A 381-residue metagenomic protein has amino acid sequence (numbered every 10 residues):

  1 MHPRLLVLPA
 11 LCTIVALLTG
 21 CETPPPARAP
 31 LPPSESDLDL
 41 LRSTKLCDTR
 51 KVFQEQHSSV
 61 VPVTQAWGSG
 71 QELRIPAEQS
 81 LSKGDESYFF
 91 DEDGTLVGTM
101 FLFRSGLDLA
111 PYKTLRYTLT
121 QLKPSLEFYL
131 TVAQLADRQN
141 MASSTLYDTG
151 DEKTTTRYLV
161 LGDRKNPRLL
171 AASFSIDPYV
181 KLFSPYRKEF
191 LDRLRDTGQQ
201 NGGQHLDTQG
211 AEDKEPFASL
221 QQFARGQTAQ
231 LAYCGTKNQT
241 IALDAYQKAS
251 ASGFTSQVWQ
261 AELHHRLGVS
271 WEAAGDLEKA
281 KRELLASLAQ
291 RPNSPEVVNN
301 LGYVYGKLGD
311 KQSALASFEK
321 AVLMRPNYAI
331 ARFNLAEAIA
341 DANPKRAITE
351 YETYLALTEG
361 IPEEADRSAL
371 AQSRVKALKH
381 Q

Functional and structural regions predicted by a protein language model:
K83-A142: Long, charged/polar, surface-exposed segments that mediate recognition or autoinhibition
S219, Q257, A261, P295-E296 (+3 more regions): Helix-start (N-cap) detector for alpha-helical repeat units in TPR-like alpha-solenoids, especially tetratricopeptide
A251, T255, L285-A289, E319-L323 (+1 more regions): Conserved structural position within tetratricopeptide repeats
A273, K307, D341-A342, R374-H380: Register position in tetratricopeptide repeats
